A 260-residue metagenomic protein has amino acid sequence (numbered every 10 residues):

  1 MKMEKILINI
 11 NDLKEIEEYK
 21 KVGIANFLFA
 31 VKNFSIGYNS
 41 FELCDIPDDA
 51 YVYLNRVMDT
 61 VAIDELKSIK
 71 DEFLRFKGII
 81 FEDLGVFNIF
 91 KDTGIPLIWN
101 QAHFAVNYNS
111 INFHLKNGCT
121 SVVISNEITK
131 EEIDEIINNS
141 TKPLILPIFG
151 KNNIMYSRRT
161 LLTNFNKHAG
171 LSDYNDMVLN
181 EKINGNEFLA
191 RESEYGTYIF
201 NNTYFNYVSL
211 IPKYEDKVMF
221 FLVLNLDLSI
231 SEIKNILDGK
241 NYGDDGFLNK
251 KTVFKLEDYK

Functional and structural regions predicted by a protein language model:
M1-F113, T120-K260: Active-site pocket-lining/capping segments in soluble small-molecule metabolic enzymes
